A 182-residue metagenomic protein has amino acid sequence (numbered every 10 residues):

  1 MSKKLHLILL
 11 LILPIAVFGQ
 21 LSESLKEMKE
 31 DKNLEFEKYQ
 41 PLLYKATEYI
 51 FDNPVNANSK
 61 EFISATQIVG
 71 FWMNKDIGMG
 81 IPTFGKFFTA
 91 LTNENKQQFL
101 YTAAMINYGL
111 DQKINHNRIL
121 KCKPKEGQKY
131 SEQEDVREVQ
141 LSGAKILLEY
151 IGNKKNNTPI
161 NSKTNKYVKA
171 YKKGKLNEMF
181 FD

Functional and structural regions predicted by a protein language model:
M1-E23: Bacterial Sec-dependent N-terminal signal peptides
L5-L9, D31, K38, D135: Short, flexible coil/linker segments at or flanking structured domains
L9, L13, N58, N117-R118: Residues in flexible loops and secondary-structure boundaries
L10, Q20-N33, N156, A170-D182: Non-catalytic accessory regions used for complex assembly or targeting
L21-T83: N-terminal secretory signal peptides
K60-F180: Mature extracellular/secreted ectodomains of secretory-pathway proteins
